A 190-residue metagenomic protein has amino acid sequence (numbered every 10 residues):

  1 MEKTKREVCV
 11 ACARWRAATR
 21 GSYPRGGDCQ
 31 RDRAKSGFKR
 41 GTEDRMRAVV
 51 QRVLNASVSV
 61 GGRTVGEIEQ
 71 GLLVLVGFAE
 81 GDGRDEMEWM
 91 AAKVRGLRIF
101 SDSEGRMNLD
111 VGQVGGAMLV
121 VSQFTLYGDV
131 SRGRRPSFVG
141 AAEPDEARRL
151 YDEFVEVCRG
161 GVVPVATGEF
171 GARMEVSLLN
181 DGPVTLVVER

Functional and structural regions predicted by a protein language model:
R6, R31, S36, R40: Cationic, low-complexity basic patches in intrinsically disordered or flexible, solvent-exposed regions
C9-C12, C29: Cysteine-centered motifs
R63-G115, T125-E156, G160-G161, A166: Compact, glycine-rich, soluble single-domain proteins
